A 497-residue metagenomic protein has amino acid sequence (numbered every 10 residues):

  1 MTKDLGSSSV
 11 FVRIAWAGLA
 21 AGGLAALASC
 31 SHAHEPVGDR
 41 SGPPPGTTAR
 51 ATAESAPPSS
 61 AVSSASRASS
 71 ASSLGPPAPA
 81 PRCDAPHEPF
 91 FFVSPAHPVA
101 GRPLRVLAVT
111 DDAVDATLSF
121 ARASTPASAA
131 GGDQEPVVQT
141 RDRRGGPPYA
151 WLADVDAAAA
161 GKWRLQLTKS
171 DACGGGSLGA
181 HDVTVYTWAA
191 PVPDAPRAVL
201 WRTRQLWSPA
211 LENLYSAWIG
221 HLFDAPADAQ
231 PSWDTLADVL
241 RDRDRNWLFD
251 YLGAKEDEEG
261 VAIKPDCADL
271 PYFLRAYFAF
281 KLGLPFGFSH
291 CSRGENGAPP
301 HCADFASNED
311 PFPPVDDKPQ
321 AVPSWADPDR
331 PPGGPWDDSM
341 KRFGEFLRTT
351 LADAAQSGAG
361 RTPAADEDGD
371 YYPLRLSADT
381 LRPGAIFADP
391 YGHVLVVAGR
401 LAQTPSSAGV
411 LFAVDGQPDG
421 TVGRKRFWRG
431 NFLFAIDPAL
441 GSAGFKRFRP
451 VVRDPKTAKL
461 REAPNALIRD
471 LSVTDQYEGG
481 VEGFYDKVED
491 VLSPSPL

Functional and structural regions predicted by a protein language model:
S31-A33: Bacterial signal peptide processing site
L74-V99, D111: Short, compositionally biased P/S/T/A/G/V-rich stretches that sit at domain boundaries
R102-V106: Structural beta-strand segments of beta-rich domains
R144-L152: Aromatic sugar-binding surface patches on proteins that engage polysaccharides or sugar-phosphate polymers
D154-K162: Surface-exposed, short loops/turns at beta-strand junctions within beta-sandwich domains
S170-G179: Short acidic/polar inter-strand loop motif in beta-rich domains
A189-S339: Active-site-adjacent structural elements in enzyme catalytic domains
G420-L497: Low-complexity, Gly/Ser/Thr/Pro-rich intrinsically disordered linker/tail segments
